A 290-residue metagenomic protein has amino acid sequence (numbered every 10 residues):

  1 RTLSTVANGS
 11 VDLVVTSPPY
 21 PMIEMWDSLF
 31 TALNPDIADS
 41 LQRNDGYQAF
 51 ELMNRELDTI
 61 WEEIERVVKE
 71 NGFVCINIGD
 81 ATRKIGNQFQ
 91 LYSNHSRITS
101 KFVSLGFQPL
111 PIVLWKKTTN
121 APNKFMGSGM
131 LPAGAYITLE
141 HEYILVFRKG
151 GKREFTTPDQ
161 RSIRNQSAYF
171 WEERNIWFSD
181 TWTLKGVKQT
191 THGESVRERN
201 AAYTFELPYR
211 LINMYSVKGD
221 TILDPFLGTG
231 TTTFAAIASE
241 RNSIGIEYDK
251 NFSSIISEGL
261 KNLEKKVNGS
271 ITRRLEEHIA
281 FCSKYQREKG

Functional and structural regions predicted by a protein language model:
R1-A135, L139, Y169-G290: S-adenosyl-L-methionine-dependent nucleic acid methyltransferase catalytic domains
G9, T156-S162: Surface-exposed flexible segments
Y136-K152: Conserved beta strand-loop-helix elements of the APE1-like EEP
K152-P158, R174-W177: Proline-centered turn/helix-capping motifs that create local helix->coil transitions or kinks
Q160-W171: Active-site-adjacent helix-turn-beta-strand microarchitecture at beta-sheet edges that either contains or buttresses
